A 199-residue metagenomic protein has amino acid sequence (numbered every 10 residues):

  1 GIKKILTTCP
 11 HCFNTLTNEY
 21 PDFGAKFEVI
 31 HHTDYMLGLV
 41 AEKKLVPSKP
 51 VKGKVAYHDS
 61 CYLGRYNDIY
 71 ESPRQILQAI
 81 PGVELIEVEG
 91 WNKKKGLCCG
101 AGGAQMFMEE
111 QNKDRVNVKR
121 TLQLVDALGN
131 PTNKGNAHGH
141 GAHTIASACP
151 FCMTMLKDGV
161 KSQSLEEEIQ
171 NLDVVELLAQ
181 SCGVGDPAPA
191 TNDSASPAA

Functional and structural regions predicted by a protein language model:
G1-A199: Iron-sulfur cluster-binding electron-transfer modules in prokaryotic oxidoreductases
